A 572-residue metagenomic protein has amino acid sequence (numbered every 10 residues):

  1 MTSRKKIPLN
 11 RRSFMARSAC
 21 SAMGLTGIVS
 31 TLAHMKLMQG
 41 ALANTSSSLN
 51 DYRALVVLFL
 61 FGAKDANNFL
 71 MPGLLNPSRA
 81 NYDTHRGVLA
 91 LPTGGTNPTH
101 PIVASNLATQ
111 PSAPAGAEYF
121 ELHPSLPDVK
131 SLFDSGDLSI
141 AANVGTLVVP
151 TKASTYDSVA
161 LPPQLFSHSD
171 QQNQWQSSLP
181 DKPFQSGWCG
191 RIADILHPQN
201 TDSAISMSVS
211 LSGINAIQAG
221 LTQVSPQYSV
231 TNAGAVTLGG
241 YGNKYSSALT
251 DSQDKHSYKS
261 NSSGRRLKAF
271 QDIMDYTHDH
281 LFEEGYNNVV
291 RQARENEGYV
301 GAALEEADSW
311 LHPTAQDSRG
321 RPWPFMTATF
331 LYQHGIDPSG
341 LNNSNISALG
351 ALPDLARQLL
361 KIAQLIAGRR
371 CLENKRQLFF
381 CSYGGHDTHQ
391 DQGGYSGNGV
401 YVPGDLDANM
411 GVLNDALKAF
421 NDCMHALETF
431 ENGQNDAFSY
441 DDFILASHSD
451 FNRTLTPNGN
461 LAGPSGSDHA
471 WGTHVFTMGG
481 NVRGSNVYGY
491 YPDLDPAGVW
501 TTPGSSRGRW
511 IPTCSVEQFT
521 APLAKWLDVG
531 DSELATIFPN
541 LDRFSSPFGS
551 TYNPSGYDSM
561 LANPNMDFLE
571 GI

Functional and structural regions predicted by a protein language model:
T2-V412, D422-N432, T477-M478, N486-D493 (+1 more regions): Feature for exported/extracytoplasmic and membrane-associated proteins, marking the mature portion
R370-E373, Q434-S439, A462-D468: Short, conserved, surface-exposed binding loops centered on an aromatic residue
R376-L378, Y440-D442, H448, A470-T473: Active-site lining segments that contact anionic ligands and/or coordinate catalytic metals
N421-G459: Metal-dependent active-site segment of extracytoplasmic phospho-/sulfohydrolases and closely related
S449-N486: Histidine-centered active-site microenvironments of extracellular/periplasmic hydrolases and transferases
